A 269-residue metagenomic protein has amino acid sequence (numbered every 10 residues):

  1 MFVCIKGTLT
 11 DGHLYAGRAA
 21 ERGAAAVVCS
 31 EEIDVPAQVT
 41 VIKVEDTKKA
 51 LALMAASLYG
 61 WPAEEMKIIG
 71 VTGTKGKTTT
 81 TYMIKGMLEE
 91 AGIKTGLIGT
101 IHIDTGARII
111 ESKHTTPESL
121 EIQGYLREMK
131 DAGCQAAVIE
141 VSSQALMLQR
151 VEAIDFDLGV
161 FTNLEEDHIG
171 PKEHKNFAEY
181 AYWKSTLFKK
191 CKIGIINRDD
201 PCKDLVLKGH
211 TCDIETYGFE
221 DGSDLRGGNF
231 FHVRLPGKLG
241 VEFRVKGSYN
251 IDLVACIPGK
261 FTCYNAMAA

Functional and structural regions predicted by a protein language model:
M1-L53, K189, S223, G228 (+2 more regions): N-terminal leader/targeting and accessory segments in enzymes
F2, V27, V41, G159-F161 (+2 more regions): Short, well-ordered beta-strand core segments
G23-S30, V138-I139, I193-R198, D213-G218: Short, hydrophobic beta-strand segments that form beta-sheet elements in well-ordered domains
V27-V35, G99-H102, R198-C202, F219-E220: Short, polar loop motifs at secondary-structure junctions
A37-E45, I109-K113, D157, H210-G218: Active-site regions of enzymes building and remodeling cell-envelope glycoconjugates
D46-K49, N163-D167, G218-G222: Short, acidic/turn-prone active-site loops that include or flank metal/cofactor- and phosphate-binding residues
L51-G194, R198, C202-H210, G247 (+1 more regions): Phosphate-binding loop of NTP-binding sites
E173-A181, S185, K208-A269: Adenine nucleotide phosphate-binding catalytic loops in nucleotide-utilizing enzymes
